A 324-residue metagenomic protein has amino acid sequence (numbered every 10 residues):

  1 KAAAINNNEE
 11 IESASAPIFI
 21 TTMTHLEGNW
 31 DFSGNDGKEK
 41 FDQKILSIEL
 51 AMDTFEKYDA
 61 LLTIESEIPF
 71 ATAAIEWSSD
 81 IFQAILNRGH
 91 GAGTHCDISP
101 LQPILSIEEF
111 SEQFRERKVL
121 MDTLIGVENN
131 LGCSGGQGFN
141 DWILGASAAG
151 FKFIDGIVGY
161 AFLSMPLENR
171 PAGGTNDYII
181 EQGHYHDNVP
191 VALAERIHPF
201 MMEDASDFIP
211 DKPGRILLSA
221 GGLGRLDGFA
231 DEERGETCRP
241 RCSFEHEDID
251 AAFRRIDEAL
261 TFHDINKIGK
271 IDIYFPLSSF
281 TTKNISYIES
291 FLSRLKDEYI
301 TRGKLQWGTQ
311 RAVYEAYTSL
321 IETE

Functional and structural regions predicted by a protein language model:
A2-A4: Boundary at the C-terminal end of the N-terminal hydrophobic targeting segment
N8-A84, K267-T281, Y287, F291-Q306 (+2 more regions): Active-site beta->alpha N-cap acidic-glycine motif
L46-L50, D80, E109-E112, E116-L120 (+5 more regions): Extracytoplasmic/secreted proteins, especially bacterial periplasmic and envelope-associated proteins
A51-F55, I85, R117-I125, A146 (+2 more regions): Hydrophobic, Leu/Ile/Phe/Ala-enriched alpha-helical segments that form helix-helix packing faces
Y58-W142, F162-P166, R215, G221-D227 (+3 more regions): Metal-dependent polysaccharide deacetylase catalytic core of the NodB/CE4 family, i.e., the active-site-bearing domain
E128-K267: Active-site-adjacent pocket scaffolds in enzyme catalytic domains
G228-E233, K283-S286, S319: Short conserved micro-motifs at the rims of enzyme active sites and ligand-binding pockets
